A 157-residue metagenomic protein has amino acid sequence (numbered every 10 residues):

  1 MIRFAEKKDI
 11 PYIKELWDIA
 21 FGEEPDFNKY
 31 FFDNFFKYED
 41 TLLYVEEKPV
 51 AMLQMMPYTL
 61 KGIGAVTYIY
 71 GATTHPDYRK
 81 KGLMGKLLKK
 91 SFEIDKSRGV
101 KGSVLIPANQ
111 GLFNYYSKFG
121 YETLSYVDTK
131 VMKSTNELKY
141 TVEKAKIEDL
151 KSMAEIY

Functional and structural regions predicted by a protein language model:
M1-Q54, G64, Y68, V127 (+1 more regions): Short amphipathic alpha-helix that is part of the acyltransferase structural core
Y58, A72, A108-Q110: An acidic- and aromatic-residue-enriched active-site/binding cleft used to recognize and process polar
Y58-I69, R79: A conserved beta-turn-beta hairpin within the catalytic core of GNAT-like acetyltransferases that forms part
G71-T74, K80-E93, K118: Conserved acetyl-CoA-binding loop-helix of GNAT-fold acetyltransferases
L88, D95-A108: Conserved GNAT acetyl-CoA-binding A-motif
N109-G111, V127-T129: Short, flexible active-site-adjacent loop segments at beta-strand->alpha-helix junctions, enriched in small/polar
L112, Y116: Basic (Lys/Arg-enriched) interaction patch that binds polyanionic ligands
S117-Y126: Conserved acetyl-CoA-binding loop of GNAT-fold acetyltransferases
